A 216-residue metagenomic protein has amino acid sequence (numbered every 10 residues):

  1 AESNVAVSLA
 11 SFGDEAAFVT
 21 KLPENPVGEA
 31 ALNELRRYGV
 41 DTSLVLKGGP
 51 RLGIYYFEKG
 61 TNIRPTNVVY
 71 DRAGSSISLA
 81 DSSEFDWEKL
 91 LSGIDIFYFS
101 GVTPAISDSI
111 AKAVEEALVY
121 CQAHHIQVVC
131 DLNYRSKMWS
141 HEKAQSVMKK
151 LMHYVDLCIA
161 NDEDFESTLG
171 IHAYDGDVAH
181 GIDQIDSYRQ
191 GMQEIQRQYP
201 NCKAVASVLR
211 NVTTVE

Functional and structural regions predicted by a protein language model:
N4-E15: Alpha-helix C-terminal capping segments
A10, R36, E115, V119-A123 (+1 more regions): Anion (oxyanion) recognition and catalysis
E15-G101: Conserved N-terminal subdomain of the carbohydrate kinase-like
A16, T42, V128-V129, I159: Hydrophobic beta-strand scaffold residues
A73, V102, N133-K137, E163 (+1 more regions): Active-site beta-loop-alpha junctions enriched in small/polar residues
E84-F85, A111-E116, H141-K149: Charged helix-capping and loop-helix junction motifs
Y120-Q127, Y199-K203: A short helix->loop->beta-strand "cap" motif at the edges of active sites that frequently abuts
M138-E216: Conserved phosphate/ATP/ADP-binding segment of small-molecule kinases
